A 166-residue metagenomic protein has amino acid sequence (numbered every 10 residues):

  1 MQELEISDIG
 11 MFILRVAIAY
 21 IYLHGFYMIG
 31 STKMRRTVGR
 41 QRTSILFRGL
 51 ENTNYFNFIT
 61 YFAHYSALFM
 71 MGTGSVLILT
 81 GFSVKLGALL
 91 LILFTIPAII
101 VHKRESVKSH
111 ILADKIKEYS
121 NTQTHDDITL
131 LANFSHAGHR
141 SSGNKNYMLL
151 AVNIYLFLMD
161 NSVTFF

Functional and structural regions predicted by a protein language model:
M1-T73, L79-F166: Extended, low-polarity transmembrane helix blocks
